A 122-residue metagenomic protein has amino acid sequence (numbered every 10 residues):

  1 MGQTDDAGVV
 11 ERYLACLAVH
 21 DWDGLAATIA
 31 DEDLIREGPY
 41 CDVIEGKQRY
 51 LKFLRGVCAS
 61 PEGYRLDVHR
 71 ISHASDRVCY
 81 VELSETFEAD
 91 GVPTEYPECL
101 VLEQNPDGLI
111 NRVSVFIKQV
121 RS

Functional and structural regions predicted by a protein language model:
M1-T28, E32, S122: Short, low-complexity N-terminal intrinsically disordered segments enriched in polar/charged residues
G2-D5, L51-S122: A beta-strand edge to alpha-helix "cap/lid" segment located at domain peripheries
V10-E11, D23-A26, V43, R49 (+2 more regions): Generic alpha-helical hydrophobic packing signal
D23-A27, D31-I71: A solvent-exposed, acidic/Ser-Thr-rich amphipathic alpha-helical stretch
